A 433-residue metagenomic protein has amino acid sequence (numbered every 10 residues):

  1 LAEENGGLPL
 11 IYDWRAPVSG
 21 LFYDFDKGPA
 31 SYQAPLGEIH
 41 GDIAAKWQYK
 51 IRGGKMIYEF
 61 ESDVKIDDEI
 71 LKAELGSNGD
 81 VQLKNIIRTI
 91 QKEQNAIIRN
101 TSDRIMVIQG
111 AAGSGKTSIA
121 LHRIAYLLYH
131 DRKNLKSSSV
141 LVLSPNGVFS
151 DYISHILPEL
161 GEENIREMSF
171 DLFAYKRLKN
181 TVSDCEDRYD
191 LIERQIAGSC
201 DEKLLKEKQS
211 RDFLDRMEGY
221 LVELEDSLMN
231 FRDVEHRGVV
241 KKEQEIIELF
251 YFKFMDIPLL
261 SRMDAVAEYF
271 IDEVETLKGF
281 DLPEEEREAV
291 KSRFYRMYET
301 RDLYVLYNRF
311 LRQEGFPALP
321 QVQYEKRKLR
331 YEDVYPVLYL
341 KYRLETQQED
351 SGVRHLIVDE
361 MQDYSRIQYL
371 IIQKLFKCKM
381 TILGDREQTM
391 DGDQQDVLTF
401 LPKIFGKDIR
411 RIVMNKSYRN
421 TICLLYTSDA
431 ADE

Functional and structural regions predicted by a protein language model:
L1-A73: N-terminal accessory nucleic-acid engagement/regulatory domains that precede and modulate ATP-driven motor cores
Q91-R99: Pre-Walker A adenine-sensing motif
I108: Hydrophobic anchor at the beta1->P-loop junction of P-loop NTPases
A112: The conserved Walker
K116: Conserved lysine of the Walker
I119: Hydrophobic positions on the alpha1 helix immediately C-terminal to the Walker A/P-loop
L128-L356, Q362-I371: Alpha-helical nucleic-acid-binding subdomain of P-loop helicases immediately C-terminal to the Walker A/P-loop
Y426-E433: Conserved small/polar residues in nucleotide/adenosyl-binding loops
